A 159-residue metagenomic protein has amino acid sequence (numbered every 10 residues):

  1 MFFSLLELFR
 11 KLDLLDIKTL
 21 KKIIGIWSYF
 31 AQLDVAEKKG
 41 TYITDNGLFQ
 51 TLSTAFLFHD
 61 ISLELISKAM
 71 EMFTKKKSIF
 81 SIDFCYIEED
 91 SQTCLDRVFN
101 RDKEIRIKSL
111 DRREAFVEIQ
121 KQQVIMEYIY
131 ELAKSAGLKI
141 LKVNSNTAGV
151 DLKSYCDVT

Functional and structural regions predicted by a protein language model:
M1-D60: ATP-dependent small-molecule kinase phosphotransfer cores that center on conserved nucleotide phosphate-binding segments
K21-S28, L65-I66, V117-I125: Soluble or luminal CAZymes and related metallo-dependent hydrolases
S28-A31, M70-T74: A generic local structural motif
A36, K77, A133-K134: A generic structural signal for well-ordered alpha-helical segments
G40, D45-G47, I66-S67, K77-R101: Conserved phosphate-donor/acceptor-positioning beta-strand/loop module used by diverse small-molecule
Q50-T54, Q92-D96, G149-L152: Short catalytic/ligand-binding loop motif for oxyanion handling, primarily in non-cytosolic enzymes, centered on
L57-F73: Substrate-gripping "pore-loop 1 plus following alpha2 helix"
F99-T159: NTP-dependent small-molecule kinase module
